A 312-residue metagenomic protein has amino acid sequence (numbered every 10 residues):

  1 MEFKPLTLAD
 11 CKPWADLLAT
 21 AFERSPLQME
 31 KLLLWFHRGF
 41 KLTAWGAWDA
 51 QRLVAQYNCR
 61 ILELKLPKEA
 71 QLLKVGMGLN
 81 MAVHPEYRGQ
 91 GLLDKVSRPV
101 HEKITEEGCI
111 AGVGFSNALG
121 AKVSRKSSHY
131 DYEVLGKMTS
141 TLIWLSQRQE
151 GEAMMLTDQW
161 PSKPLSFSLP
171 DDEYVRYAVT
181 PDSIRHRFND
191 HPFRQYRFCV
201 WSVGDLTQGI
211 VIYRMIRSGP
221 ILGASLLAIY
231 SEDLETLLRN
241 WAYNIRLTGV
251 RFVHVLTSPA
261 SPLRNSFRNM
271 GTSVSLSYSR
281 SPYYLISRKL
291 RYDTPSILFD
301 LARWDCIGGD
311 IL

Functional and structural regions predicted by a protein language model:
M1-F3: Extreme N-terminal starter segment of soluble prokaryotic enzymes
K12-L42, W48-D49, T105-E107, R125-L227: Amide-forming acyltransferase catalytic core, primarily the GNAT-like/NAT-type and related acyltransferase folds
H37-R38, P67-Q71: Short glycine-biased active-site loop of nucleotidyltransferases that positions the nucleotide triphosphate and helps
D49-V54, C59-E69, L79, Y213-G219: Acetyl-CoA-dependent GNAT
I61, A111-A153, I212-E235, R239-L312: Active-site/acyl-donor-binding loops of N-acyltransferases
L72-P85, P220-E232: Conserved acetyl-CoA binding element of GNAT-fold acetyltransferases
G76-N80, V96-G108, V113-K122, M138-S140: Hydrophobic, well-ordered secondary-structure scaffolds
G78-V83, R88-E102, D233-I245: Conserved acetyl-CoA-binding loop-helix of GNAT-fold acetyltransferases
